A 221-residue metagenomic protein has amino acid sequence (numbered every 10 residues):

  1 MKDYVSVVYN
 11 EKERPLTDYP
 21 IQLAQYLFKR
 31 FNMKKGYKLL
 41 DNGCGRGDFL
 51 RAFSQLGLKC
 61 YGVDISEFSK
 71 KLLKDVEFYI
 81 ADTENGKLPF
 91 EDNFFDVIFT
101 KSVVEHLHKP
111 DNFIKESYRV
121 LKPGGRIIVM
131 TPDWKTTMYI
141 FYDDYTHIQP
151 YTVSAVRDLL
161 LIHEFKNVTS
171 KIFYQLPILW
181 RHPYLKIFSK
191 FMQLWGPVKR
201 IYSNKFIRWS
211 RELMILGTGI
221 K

Functional and structural regions predicted by a protein language model:
M1-E91, V97-K101, D111-I114, F173 (+1 more regions): Conserved N-terminal segment of class I S-adenosyl-L-methionine
E11-Q22, D48, I65, I80 (+3 more regions): S-adenosyl-L-methionine-dependent methyltransferase catalytic module, highlighting the catalytic core
L27, L72, V120, I220-K221: Short alpha-helical scaffold segments that flank and stabilize functional sites
S102-H106: A short His-aromatic
